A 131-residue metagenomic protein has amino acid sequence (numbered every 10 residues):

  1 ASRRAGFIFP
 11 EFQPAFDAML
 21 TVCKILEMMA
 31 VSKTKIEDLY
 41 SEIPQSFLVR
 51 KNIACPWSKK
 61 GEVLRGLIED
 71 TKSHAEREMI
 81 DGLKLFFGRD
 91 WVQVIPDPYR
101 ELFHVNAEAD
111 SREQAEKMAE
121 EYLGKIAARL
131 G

Functional and structural regions predicted by a protein language model:
A1-G131: Phosphate-binding and adjacent anionic-ligand microenvironments
